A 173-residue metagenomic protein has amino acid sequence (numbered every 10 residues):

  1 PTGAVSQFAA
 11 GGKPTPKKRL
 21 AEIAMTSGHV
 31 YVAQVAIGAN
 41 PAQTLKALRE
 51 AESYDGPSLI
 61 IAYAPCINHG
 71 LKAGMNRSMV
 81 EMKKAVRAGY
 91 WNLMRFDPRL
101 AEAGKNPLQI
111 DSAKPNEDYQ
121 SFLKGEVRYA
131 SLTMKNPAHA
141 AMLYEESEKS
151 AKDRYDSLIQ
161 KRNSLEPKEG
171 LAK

Functional and structural regions predicted by a protein language model:
P1-Y54, K124-S131, P137: Conserved thiamine diphosphate
G3-A10, Y54-P57, V80-A85, D153-D156 (+1 more regions): Short, surface-exposed linear patches
F8, K17, I23, S131 (+1 more regions): Thiamine diphosphate
T44-M142, E146, I159-Q160, K173: Glycine/aspartate-rich loop-and-adjacent alpha/beta segment that forms the canonical ThDP
